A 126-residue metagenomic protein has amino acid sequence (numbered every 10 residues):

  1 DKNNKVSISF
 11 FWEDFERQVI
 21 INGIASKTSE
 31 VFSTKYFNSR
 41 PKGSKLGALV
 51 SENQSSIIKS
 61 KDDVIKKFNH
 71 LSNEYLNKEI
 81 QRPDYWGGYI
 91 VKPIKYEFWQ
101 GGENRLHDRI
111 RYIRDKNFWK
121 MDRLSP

Functional and structural regions predicted by a protein language model:
D1-P126: Binding-site signature for planar aromatic cofactors or substrates
